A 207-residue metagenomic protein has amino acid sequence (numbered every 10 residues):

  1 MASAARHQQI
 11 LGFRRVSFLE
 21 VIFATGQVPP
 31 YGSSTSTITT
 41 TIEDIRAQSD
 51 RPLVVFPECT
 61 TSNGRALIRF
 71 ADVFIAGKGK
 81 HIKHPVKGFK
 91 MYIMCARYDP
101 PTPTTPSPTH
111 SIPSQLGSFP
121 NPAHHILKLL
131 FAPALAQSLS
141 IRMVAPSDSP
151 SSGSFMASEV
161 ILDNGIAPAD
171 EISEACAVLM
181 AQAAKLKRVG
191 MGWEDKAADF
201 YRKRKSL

Functional and structural regions predicted by a protein language model:
M1-S33: Catalytic core of membrane glycerolipid acyltransferases/transacylases, capturing the structured, soluble-facing
Q8, R14-F18, I38, I42 (+1 more regions): Intrinsically disordered low-complexity regions specifically enriched for long asparagine
S17, R51-P52, C59-A167, K203-S206: A cross-family acyltransferase "interaction/gating" segment
L19-I22, I38, I126-L127, A175-L179 (+1 more regions): Generic structural signal of hydrophobic/aromatic residues within well-ordered alpha-helices of folded domains
G26-R46: A Trp-anchored, charged/polar loop motif used as the substrate-binding/catalytic surface of acyl/ester-handling
T41-R46, F74-I82, L130, C176-G190: Hydrophobic, Leu/Ile/Phe/Ala-enriched alpha-helical segments that form helix-helix packing faces
A145-S147, D195-A198: Acidic carboxylate-rich catalytic motifs and surrounding loops in phosphoryl-/glycosyl-chemistry enzymes
M156-M191, D195, S206: Cytosolic terminal low-complexity segments enriched in Ser/Thr and acidic residues
